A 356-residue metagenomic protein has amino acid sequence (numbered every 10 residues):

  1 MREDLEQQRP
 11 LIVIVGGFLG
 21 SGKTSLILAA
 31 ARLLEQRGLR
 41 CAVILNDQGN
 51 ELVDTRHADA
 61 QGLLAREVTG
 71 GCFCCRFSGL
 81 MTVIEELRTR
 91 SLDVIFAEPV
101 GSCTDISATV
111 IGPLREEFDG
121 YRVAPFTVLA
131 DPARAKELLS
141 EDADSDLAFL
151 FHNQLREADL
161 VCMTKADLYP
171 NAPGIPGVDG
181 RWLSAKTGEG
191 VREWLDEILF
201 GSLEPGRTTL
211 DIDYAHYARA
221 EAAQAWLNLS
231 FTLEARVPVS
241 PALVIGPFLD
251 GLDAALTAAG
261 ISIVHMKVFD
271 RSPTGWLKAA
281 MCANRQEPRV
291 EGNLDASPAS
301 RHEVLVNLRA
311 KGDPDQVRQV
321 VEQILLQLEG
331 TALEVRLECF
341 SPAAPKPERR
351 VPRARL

Functional and structural regions predicted by a protein language model:
E3-G16, S21-F149: Nucleotide-state-sensitive switch-loop elements of NTP-binding domains
L5-G16, G20-S21, S25, F200-L356: P-loop NTP-binding site
L28, T55, F77, S107-A108 (+4 more regions): Conserved strand-to-helix beginnings and helix N-cap segments that scaffold or border functional pockets
N46, P99-G101, A166-D167, R309-K311: Structural motif
T55-G62, P173-G177, Q319-L326: Short, aromatic/basic amphipathic alpha-helical patches
C72-C75, T187-R192, P342-P347: A short acidic, often aromatic-flanked loop/helix-cap motif at beta-alpha or helix-coil junctions that lines enzyme
A148, H152-E221: Canonical P-loop GTPase G-domain recognition
